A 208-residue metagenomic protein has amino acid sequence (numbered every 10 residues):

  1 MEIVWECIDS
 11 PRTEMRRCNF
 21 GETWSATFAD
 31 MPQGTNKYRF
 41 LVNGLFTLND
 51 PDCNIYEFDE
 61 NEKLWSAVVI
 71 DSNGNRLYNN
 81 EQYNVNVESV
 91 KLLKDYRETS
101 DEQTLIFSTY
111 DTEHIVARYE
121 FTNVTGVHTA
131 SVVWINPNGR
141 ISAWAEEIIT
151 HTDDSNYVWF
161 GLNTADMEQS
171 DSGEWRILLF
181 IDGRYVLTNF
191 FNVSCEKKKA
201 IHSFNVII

Functional and structural regions predicted by a protein language model:
M1-Q33, N43-I70: Aromatic-rich carbohydrate-binding modules that target alpha-glucans
P11-F20, S131, R140-D153: Solvent-exposed serine/threonine-rich low-complexity stretches and specific carbohydrate-binding patches
N19-A26, W65, H151-T164: Aromatic sugar-binding surface patches on proteins that engage polysaccharides or sugar-phosphate polymers
D30-T35, D166-S172: Surface-exposed, short loops/turns at beta-strand junctions within beta-sandwich domains
K37-V42, V132, D171-D182: Short, aromatic- and glycine-rich surface loops/edge beta-strands on solvent-exposed regions
V42-D52, M167, I181-N189: Short acidic/polar inter-strand loop motif in beta-rich domains
N73-E113, K197-K198, H202-I208: Short, compositionally biased P/S/T/A/G/V-rich stretches that sit at domain boundaries
H114-T122, S131-V133: Short edge beta-strand/loop segments characteristic of extracellular beta-sandwich folds
